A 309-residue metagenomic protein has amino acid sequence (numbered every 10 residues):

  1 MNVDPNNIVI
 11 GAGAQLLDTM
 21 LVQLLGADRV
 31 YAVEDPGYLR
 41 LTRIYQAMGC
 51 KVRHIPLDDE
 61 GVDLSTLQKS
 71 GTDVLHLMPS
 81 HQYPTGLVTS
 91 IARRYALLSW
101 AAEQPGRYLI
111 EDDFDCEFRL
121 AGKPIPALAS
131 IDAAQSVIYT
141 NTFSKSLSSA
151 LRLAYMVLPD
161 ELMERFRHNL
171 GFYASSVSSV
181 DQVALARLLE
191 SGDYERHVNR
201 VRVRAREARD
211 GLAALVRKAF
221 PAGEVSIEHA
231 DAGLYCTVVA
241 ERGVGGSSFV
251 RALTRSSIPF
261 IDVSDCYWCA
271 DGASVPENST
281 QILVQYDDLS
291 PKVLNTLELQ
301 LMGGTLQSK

Functional and structural regions predicted by a protein language model:
M1-G106, E117, K123-Q135, A205 (+1 more regions): Conserved core of the PLP fold type I
D112-D113: Walker B catalytic acidic pair
P124-A127, R167, L185, V216: Catalytic cores of nucleotide-enabled group-transfer and carboxylate-activating enzymes in metabolic and assembly-line
S130-F166, V180: Active-site PLP attachment segment
L158, T237-G243, P259-G303: Conserved PLP-binding active-site segment of the aspartate aminotransferase-like
D160-R165, Y194-E195, G243: Short helix-loop capping/hinge motifs at secondary-structure junctions, enriched in acidic/polar residues
R167-L170, S191-A213: Structural signature of PLP-dependent enzymes
R202-A213, V225-V239, G246-F249: Conserved glycine-rich beta-strand-loop-beta hairpin in the small C-terminal domain of fold type I
